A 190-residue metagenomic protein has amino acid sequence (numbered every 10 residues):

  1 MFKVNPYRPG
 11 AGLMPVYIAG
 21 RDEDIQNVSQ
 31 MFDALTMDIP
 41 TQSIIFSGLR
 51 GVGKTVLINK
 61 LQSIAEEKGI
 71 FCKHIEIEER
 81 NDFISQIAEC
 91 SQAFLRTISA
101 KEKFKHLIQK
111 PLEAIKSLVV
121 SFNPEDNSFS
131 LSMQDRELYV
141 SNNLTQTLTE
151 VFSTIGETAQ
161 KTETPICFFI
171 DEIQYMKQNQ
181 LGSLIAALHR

Functional and structural regions predicted by a protein language model:
M1-Q42, S91, L107: A short, basic N-terminal segment
D24-M31, E150-T154, S183: Well-ordered alpha-helical segments embedded in enzymatic catalytic cores
A34, E157, R190: Conserved helix-loop functional segments at active or binding sites
P40-G48, V52, V56-F168: P-loop NTPase nucleotide-binding core
D171-E172: Walker B catalytic acidic pair
Q178-N179: Conserved D-loop-proximal element of ABC-family nucleotide-binding domains
S183-R190: Conserved catalytic/switch belt of AAA+ P-loop NTPases
